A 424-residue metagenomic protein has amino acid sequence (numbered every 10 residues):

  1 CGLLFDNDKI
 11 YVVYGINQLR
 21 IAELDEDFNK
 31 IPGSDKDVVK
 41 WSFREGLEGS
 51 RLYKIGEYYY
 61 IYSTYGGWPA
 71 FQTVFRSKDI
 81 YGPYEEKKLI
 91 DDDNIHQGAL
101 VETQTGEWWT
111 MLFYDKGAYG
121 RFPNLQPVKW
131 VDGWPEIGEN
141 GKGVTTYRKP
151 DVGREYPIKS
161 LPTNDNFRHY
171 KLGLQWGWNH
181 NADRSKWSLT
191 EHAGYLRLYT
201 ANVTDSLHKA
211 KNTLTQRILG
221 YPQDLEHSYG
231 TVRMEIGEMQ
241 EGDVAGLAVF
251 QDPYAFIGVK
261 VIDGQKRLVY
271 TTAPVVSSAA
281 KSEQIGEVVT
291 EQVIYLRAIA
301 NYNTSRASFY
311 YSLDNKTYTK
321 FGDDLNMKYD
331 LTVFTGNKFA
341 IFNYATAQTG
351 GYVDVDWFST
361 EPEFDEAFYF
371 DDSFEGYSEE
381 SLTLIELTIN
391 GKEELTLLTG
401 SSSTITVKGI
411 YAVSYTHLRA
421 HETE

Functional and structural regions predicted by a protein language model:
C1-S378: Carbohydrate-active catalytic/glycan-binding domains of CAZyme proteins, especially the secreted or lumenal ectodomains
I236, G409-V413: Short solvent-exposed capping/turn motifs at the termini of beta-strands
T317, E393, S414-Y415: Short, solvent-exposed loop/turn motifs
S373-F374, T388, E424: Intrinsically disordered, low-complexity regions of eukaryotic proteins
S378-I405, I410: Short S/T/G/P-enriched beta-strand
T416-E424: Conserved small/polar residues in nucleotide/adenosyl-binding loops
